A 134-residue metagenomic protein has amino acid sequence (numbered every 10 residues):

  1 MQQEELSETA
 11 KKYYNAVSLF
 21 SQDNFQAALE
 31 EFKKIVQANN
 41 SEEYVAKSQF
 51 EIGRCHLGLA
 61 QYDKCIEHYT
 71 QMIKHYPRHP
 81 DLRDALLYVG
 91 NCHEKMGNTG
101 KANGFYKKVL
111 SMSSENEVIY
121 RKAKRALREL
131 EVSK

Functional and structural regions predicted by a protein language model:
M1-K134: Acidic, polar-rich low-complexity tracts and alpha-helical solenoid repeat scaffolds
